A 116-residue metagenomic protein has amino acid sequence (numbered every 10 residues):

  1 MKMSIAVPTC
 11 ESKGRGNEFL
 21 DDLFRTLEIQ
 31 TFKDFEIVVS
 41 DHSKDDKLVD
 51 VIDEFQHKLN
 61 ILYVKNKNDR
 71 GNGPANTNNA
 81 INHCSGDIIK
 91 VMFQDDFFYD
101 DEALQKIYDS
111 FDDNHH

Functional and structural regions predicted by a protein language model:
K2-A6, E36: Cell-envelope/extracellular polymer assembly enzymes that use nucleotide-activated donors
K13-I29: Short, well-formed alpha-helical segments that are part of the catalytic scaffolds of diverse glycosyltransferases
F19, K47-L48, D100-K106: Acidic donor-diphosphate engagement hotspot in glycosyltransferases and nucleotidyltransferases that stabilizes
F24-K65: Acidic donor-binding segment of Leloir-type glycosyltransferases
K67-C84: Glycine-rich, basic loop-to-helix element that forms the pyrophosphate-binding segment of sugar-nucleotide handling
G71, F97-F98: A short, conserved beta-strand element in the Rossmann-like catalytic core that flanks the donor/metal-binding loop
G86-F97: Short beta-strand-to-loop acidic/aromatic patch adjacent to the donor-nucleotide binding site
E102-H116: Conserved donor NDP-sugar-binding/catalytic core segment of glycosyltransferases
